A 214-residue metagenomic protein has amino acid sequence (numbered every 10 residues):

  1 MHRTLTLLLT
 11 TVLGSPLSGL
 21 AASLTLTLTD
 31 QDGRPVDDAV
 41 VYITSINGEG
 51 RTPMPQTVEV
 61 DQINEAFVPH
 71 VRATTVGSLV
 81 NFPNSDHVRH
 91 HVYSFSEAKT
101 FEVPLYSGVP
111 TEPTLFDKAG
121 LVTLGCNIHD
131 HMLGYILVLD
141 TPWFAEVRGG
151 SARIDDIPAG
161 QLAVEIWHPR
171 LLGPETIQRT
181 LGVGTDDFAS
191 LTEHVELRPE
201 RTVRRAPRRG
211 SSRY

Functional and structural regions predicted by a protein language model:
G14-S23, A145: Beta-strand-rich domain onsets/edges
A22-V36, T74, S85, K118 (+1 more regions): Primarily secretory-pathway and cell-envelope proteins
L24-D30, V41, F82, G150-I154: A short, amphipathic beta-strand motif
D32-P53, H87, D130-M132, A159-G160 (+1 more regions): Short, ordered, surface-exposed loop/turn motifs in non-cytosolic proteins
V41, L79-N84, V122-L124, I128 (+1 more regions): A short, solvent-exposed beta-strand micro-motif common in secreted/extracellular proteins
Y42-E59, F95-T100, V138-W143, H168-R170: Short amphipathic beta-strand segments in non-cytosolic proteins
G50-L79: N-terminal edge beta-strand
T111-P113, G149-D156: Short, surface-exposed beta-strand/beta-hairpin micro-motifs centered on an aromatic residue
